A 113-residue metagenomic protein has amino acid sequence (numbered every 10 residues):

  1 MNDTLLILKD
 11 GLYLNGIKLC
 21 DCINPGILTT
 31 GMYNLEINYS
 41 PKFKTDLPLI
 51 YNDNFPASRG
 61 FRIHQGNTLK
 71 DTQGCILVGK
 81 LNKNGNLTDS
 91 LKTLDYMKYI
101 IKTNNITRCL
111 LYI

Functional and structural regions predicted by a protein language model:
M1-T88, K92-R108, I113: Cell wall/extracellular polymer interaction/catalysis modules
